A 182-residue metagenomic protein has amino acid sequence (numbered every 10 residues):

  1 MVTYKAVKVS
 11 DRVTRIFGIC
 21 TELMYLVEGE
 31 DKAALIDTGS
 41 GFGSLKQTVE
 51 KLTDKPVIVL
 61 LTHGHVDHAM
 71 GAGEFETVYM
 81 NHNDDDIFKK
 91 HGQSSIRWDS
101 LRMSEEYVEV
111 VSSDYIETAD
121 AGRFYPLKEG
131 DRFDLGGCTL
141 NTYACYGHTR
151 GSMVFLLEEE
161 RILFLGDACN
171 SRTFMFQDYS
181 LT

Functional and structural regions predicted by a protein language model:
T3-K8: Short, exposed beta-strand/loop patches in secreted or surface proteins that constitute
V9-R15, G130, T139-N141: Short, hydrophobic/aromatic-rich segments at coil-to-beta transitions
S10, T21, T149-G151: Short acidic/glycine-enriched loop/turn segments that link adjacent beta-strands
R12, V27, D37, V49 (+6 more regions): Divalent metal-coordination and catalytic microenvironments
R15-L60: Pre-active-site segment of Zn-dependent metallo-hydrolases
A33, S40-G41, R132, T139-T182: Metallo-beta-lactamase
G41-F133, S171: Active-site HxH/HxHxD metal-binding segment of metal-dependent hydrolases
